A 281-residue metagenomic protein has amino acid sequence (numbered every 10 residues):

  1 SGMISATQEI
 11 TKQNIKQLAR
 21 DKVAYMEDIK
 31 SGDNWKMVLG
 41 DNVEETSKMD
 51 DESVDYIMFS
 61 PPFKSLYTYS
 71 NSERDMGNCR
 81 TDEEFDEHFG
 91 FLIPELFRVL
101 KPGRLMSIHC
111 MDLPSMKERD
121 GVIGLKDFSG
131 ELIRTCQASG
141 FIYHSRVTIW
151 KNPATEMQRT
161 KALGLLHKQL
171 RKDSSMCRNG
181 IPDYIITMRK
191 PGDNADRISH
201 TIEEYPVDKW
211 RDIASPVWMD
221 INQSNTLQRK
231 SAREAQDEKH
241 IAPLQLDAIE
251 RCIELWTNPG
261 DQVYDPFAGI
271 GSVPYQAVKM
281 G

Functional and structural regions predicted by a protein language model:
S1-G281: Core catalytic lobe of class I
